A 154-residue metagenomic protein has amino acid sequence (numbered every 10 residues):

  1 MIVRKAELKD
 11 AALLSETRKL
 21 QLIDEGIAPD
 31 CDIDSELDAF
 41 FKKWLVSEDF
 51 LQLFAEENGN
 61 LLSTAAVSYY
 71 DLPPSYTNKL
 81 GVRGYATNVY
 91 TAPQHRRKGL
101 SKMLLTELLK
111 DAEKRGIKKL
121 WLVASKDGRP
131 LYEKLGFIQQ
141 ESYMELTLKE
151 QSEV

Functional and structural regions predicted by a protein language model:
I2-E16: A short beta-loop-alpha structural element at the N-terminal edge of CoA-dependent acyl/N-acetyltransferase catalytic
K19-F41: Conserved GNAT-fold acetyl-CoA-binding loop/helix
K42-F54, Y85: A short helix-loop-beta-strand connector motif used in the catalytic cores of GNAT acetyltransferases and, in some
F54, N60-Y69, Y85, Y90: Conserved beta-strand in the GNAT
H95-E107: Conserved acetyl-CoA pyrophosphate-binding loop and the N-cap/start of the following alpha-helix in GNAT-like
L105, A112-A124: Conserved GNAT acetyl-CoA-binding A-motif
L120-P130, E145-L148: Conserved beta-strand-loop-alpha-helix junction that forms the acyl-donor binding cleft
Y132, F137: Conserved active-site tyrosine of GNAT-family acetyltransferases
